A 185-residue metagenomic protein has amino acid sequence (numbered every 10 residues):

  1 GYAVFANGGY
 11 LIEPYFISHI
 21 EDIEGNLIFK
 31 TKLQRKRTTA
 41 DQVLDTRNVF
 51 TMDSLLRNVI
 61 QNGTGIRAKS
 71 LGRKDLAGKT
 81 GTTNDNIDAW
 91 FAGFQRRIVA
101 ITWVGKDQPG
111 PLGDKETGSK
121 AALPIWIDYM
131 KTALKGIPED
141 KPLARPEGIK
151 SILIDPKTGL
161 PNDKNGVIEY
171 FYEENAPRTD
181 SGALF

Functional and structural regions predicted by a protein language model:
Y2-L184: A penicillin-recognizing enzyme superfamily signal
